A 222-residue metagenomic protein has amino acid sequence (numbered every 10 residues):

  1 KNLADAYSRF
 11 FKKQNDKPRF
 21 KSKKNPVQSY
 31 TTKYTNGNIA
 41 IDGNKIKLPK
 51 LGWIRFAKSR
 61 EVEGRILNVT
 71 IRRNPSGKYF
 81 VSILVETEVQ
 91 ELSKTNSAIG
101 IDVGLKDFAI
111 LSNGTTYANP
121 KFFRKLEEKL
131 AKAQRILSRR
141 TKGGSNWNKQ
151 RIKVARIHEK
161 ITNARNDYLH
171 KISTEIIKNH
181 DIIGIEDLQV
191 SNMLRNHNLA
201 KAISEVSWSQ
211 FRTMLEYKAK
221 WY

Functional and structural regions predicted by a protein language model:
K1-N74: Acidic carboxylate diad motif detector
K50, K58-R65, R73-Y222: Positively charged, helix-rich recognition surfaces that bind polyanionic ligands
